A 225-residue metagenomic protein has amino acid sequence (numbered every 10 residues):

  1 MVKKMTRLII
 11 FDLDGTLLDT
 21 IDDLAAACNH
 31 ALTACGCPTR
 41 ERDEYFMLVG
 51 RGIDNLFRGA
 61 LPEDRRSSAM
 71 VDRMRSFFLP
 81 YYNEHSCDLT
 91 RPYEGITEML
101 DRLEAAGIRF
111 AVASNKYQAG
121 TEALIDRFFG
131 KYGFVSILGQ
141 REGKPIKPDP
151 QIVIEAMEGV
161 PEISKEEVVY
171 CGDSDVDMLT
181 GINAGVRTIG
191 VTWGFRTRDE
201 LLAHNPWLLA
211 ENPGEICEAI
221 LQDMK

Functional and structural regions predicted by a protein language model:
V2-E98, A105-A106, A119, G130: N-terminal helical cap/lid subdomain that shapes the substrate entry/recognition surface in HAD-like hydrolases
V2-I9, D43, E104, Q118 (+1 more regions): Asp-based, Mg2+/Mn2+-dependent phosphohydrolase catalytic module
